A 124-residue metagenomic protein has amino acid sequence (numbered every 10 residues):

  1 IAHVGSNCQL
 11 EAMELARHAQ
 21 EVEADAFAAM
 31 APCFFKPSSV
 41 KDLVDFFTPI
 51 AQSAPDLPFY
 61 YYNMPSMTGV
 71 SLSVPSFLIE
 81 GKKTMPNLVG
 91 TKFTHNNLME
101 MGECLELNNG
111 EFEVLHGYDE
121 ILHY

Functional and structural regions predicted by a protein language model:
I1-V70: Active-site beta->alpha loop and helix N-cap motifs at the rims of alpha/beta catalytic domains
P49-L57, M64-Y124: Catalytic alpha/beta core domains of metabolic enzymes, predominantly
